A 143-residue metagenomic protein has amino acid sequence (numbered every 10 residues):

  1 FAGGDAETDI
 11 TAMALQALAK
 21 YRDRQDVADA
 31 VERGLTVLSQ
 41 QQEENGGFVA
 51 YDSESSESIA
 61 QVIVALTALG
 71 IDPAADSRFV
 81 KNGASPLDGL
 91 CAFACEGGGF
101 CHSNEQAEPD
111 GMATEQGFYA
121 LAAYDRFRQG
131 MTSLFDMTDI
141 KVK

Functional and structural regions predicted by a protein language model:
F1-E32, E43-F79, G83, C101-Q129: An alpha-helical repeat/solenoid feature that recognizes helix-turn-helix modules
V37-Q41, D139-V142: Contiguous hydrophobic segments
F79-L90, A94, R126-K143: ...the same signal can extend to comparable exposed beta-sheet modules with similar sequence chemistry even outside
L90-Q106: Conserved blade-ending motifs and adjacent loop-strand segments that build the rim/top face of beta-propeller domains
